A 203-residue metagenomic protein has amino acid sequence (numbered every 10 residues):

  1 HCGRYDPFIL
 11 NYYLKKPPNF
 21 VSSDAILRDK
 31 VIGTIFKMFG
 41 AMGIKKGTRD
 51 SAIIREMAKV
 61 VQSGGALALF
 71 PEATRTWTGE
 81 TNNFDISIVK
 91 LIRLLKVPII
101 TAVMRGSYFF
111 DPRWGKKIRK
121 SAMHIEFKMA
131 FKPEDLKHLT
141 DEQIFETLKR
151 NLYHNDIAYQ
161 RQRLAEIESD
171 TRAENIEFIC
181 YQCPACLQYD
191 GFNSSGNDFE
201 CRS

Functional and structural regions predicted by a protein language model:
H1-E146, Q162-R163, D170, A185-C186 (+2 more regions): Soluble catalytic domains of membrane acyltransferases
K96, Y153, G191: Hydrophobic/aromatic-lined pockets within catalytic cores
T147-N155: C-terminal alpha-helix
D156-E166: Charged, glycine-interspersed solvent-exposed loop segments at helix/strand-loop junctions that cap or gate access
S169-C180, L187-S195: Short, flexible, mixed-charge glycine/proline-rich loop motifs that serve as phosphate/nucleic-acid-contacting
